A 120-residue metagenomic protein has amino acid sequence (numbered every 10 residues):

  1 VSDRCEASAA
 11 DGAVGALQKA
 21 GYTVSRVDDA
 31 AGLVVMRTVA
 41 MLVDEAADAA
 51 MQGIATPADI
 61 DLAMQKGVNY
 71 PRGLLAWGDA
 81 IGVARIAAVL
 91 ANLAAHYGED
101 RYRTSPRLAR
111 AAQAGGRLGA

Functional and structural regions predicted by a protein language model:
V1-A120: NAD(P)-dependent Rossmann-like dehydrogenase/reductase catalytic/cofactor-binding core
